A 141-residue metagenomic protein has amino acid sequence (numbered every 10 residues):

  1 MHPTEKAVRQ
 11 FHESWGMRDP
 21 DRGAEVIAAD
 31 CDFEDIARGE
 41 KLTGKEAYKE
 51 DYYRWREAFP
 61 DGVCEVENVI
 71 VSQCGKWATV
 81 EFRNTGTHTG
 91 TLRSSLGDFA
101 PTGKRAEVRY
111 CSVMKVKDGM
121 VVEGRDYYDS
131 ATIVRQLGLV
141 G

Functional and structural regions predicted by a protein language model:
M1-G141: C-terminal and inter-domain tail/linker signature
